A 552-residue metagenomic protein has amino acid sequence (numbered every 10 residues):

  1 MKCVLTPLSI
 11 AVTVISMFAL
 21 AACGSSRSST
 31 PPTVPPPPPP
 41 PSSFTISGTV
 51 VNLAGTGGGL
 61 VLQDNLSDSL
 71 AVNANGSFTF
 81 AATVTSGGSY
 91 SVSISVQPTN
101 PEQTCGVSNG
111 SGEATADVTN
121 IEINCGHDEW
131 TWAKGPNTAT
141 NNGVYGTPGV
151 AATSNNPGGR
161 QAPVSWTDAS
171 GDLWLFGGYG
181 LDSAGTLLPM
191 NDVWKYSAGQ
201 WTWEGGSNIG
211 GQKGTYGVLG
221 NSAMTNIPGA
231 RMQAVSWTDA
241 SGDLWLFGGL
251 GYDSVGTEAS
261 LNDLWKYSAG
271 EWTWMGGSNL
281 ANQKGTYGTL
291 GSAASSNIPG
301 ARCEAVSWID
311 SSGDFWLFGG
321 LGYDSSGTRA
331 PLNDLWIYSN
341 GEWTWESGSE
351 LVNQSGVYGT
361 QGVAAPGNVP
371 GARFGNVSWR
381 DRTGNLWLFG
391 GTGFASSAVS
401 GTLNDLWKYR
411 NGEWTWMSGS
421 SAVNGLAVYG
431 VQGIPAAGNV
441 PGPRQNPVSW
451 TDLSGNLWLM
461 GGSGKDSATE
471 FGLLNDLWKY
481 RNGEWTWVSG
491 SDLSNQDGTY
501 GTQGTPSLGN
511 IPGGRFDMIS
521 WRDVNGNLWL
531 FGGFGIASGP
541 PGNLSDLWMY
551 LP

Functional and structural regions predicted by a protein language model:
M1-V12: Bacterial N-terminal signal peptides that target proteins for export
V12-T49, H127: Bacterial Sec-dependent N-terminal signal peptides
S47-G58: Structural motif
G48, L62, F80, V92-I94 (+8 more regions): Extracellular/surface recognition and adhesion modules
L66-S77: Short, acidic Ser/Thr/Gly-rich low-complexity loop/linker segments typical of extracellular and cell-surface proteins
S77-E113: Surface-exposed interfaces of beta-sheet-rich extracellular modules
S111-G126: Extracellular beta-sheet/turn segments enriched in Thr/Pro/Gly and aliphatic residues
H127-P552: Kelch-like beta-propeller repeat domains
